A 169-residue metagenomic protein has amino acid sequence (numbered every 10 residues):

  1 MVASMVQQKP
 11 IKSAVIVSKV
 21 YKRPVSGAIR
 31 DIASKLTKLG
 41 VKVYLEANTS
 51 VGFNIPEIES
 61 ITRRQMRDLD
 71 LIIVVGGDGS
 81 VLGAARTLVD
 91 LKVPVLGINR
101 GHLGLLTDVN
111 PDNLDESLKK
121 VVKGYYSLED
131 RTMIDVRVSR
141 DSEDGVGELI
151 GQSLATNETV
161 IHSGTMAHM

Functional and structural regions predicted by a protein language model:
V2-V75, G79-V89: N-terminal glycine-/serine-/threonine-rich phosphate-binding loop
V6-Q8, K35-T37, T87, G97 (+3 more regions): A generic structural signal for short, solvent-exposed coil/turn residues that cap or connect secondary-structure
S18-V20, E46-N48, V75-D78, I98-R100 (+3 more regions): Fold-independent oxyanion-binding glycine-rich loops and adjacent beta-strand/coil segments at enzyme active sites
K42, R100, V122-G124: Short, charged/polar low-complexity linear motifs in solvent-exposed/disordered segments
L69-I72, D90, P94-G97, S117: Exposed boundary/loop context
L91-V109: Short, acidic/small-residue loops that bind anionic groups at enzyme active sites
L105-M169: Catalytic core of DAGKc-family lipid kinases
